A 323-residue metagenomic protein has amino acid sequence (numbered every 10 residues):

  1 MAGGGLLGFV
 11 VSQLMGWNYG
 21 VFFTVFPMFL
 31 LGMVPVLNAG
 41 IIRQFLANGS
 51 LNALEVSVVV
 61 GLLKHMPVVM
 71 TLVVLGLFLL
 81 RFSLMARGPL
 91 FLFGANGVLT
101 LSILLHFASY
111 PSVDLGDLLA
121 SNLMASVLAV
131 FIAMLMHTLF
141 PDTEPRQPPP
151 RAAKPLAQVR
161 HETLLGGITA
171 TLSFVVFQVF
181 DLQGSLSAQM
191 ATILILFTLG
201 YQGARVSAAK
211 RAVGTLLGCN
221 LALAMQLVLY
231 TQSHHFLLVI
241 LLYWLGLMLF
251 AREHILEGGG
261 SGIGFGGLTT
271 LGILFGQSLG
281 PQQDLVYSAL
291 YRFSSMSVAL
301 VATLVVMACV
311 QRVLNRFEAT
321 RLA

Functional and structural regions predicted by a protein language model:
M1-F93, H106-Y243, L249-A323: Alpha-helical transmembrane segments and their membrane-interface boundaries that form or gate the permeation pathway
V98-L99: Long, low-complexity intrinsically disordered regulatory segments of eukaryotic signaling proteins
S102-I103: Intrinsically disordered, low-complexity terminal regions of eukaryotic chromatin/chromosome-maintenance proteins
